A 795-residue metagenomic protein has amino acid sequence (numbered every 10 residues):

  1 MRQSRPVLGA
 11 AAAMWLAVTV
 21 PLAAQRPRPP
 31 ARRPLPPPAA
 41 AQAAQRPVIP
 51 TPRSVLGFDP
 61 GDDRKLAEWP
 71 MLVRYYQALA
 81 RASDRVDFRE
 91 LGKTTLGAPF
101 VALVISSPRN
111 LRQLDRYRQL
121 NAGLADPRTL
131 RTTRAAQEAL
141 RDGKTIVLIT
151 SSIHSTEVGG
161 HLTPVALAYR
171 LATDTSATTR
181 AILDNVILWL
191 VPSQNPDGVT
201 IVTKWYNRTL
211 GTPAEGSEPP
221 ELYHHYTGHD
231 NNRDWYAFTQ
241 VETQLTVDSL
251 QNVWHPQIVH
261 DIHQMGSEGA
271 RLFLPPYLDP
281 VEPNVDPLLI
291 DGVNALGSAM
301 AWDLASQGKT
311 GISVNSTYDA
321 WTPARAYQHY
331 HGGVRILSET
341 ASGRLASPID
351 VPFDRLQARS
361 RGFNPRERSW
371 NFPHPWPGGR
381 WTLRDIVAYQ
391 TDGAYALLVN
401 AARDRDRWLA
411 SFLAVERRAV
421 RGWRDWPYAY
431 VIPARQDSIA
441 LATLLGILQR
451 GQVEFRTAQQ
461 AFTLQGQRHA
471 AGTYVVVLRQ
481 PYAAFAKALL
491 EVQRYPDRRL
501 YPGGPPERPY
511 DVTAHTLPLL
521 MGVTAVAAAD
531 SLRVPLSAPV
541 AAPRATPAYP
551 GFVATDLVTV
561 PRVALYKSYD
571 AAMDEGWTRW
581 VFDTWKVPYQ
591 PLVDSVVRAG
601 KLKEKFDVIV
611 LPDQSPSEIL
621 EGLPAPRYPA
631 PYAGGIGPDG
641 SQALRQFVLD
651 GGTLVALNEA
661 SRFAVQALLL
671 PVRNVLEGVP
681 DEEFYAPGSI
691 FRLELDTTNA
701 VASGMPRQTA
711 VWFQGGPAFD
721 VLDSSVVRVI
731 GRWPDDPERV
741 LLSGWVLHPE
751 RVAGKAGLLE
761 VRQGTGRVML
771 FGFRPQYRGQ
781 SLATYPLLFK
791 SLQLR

Functional and structural regions predicted by a protein language model:
M1-A11: Bacterial N-terminal signal peptides that target proteins for export
G9-T19: Bacterial N-terminal signal peptides
R26-I187, T227-G228, R233-D234, T239-V241 (+7 more regions): Intrinsic-disorder/low-complexity accessory segments
A168, N185-N207: Carboxylate/His-rich catalytic cores and anion/metal-binding grooves
V199-H224, G228, Q244, D248 (+1 more regions): Active-site-proximal cap/loop segments of hydrolase catalytic domains
Q264: Detector for the c-type heme attachment site
